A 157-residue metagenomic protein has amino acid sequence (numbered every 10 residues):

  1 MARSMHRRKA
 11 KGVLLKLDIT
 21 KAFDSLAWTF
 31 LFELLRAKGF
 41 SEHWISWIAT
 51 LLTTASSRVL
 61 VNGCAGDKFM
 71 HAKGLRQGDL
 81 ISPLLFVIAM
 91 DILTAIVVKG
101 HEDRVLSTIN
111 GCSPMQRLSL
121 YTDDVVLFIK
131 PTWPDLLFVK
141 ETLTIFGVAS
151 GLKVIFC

Functional and structural regions predicted by a protein language model:
M1-C157: Nucleotidyl polymerases of mobile genetic elements and RNA viruses
